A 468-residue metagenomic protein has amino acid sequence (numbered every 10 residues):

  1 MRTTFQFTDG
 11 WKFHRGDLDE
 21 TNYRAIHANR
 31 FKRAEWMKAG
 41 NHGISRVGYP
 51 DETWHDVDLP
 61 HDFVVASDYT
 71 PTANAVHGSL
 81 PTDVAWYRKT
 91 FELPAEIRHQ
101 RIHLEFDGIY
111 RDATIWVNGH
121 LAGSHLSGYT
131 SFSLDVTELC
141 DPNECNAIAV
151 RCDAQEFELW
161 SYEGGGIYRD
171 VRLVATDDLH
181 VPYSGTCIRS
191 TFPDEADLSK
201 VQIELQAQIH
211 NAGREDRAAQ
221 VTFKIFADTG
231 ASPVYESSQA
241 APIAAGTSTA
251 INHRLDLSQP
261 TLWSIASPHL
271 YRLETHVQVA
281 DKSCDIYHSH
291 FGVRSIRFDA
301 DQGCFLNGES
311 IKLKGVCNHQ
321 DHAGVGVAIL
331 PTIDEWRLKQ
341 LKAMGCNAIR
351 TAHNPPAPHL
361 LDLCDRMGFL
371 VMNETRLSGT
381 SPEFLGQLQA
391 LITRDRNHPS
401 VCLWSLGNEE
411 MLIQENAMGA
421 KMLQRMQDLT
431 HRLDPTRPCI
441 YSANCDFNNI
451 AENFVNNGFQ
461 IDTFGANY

Functional and structural regions predicted by a protein language model:
M1-Y69, A147-D153, D228-G230: Accessory carbohydrate-binding/adhesion or oligomerization-edge regions at the termini of glycan-active proteins
T3-F5, K12-L18, D62-A66, V76-S190 (+4 more regions): Accessory beta-strand-rich segments of carbohydrate-active enzymes
I97-R101, C140-C145, D216, L257-R272: Short glycine/proline/serine/threonine-rich loop/turn segments at secondary-structure transition edges
V117, S199-A241, T249-H253: Beta-strand-rich binding/interaction modules
S131-E138, S248-D256: Exposed aromatic-hydrophobic patches
G185-T186, E274-A343, D362: N-terminal carbohydrate-binding accessory modules
S190-V201: Short, solvent-exposed loop/linker segments at the N-terminal edge of repeated beta-sheet extracellular domains
L338-A343, A348-Y468: Substrate-binding/catalytic cleft of secreted carbohydrate-active enzymes, primarily glycoside hydrolases
